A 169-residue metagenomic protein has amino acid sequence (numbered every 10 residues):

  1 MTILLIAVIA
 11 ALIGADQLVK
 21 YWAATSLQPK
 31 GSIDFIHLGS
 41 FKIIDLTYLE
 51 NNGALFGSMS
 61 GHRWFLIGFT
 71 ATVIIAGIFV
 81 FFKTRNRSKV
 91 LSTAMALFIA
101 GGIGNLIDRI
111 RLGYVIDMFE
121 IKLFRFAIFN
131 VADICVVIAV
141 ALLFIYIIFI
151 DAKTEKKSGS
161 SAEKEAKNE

Functional and structural regions predicted by a protein language model:
M1-E169: Alpha-helical transmembrane bundles and membrane-interface segments of multipass inner-membrane proteins
